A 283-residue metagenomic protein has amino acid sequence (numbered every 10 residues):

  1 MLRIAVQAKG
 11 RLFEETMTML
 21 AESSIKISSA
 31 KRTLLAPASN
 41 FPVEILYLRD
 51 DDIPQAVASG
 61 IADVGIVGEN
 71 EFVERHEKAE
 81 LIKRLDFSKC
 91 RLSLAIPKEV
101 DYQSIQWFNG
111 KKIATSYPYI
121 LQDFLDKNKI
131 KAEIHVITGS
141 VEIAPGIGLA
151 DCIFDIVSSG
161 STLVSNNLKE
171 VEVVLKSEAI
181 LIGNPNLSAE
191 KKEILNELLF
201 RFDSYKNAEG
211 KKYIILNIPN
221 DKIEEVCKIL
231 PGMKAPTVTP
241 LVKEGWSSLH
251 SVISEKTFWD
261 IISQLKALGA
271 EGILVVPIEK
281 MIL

Functional and structural regions predicted by a protein language model:
M1-P42, E69-E80, L85-R91, E99-L283: Small-molecule-sensing regulatory modules
A38-Q55: Active-site-flanking structural segment that lines cofactor/substrate pockets
D51-A56, I61-K78: Pocket-flanking alpha-helical
